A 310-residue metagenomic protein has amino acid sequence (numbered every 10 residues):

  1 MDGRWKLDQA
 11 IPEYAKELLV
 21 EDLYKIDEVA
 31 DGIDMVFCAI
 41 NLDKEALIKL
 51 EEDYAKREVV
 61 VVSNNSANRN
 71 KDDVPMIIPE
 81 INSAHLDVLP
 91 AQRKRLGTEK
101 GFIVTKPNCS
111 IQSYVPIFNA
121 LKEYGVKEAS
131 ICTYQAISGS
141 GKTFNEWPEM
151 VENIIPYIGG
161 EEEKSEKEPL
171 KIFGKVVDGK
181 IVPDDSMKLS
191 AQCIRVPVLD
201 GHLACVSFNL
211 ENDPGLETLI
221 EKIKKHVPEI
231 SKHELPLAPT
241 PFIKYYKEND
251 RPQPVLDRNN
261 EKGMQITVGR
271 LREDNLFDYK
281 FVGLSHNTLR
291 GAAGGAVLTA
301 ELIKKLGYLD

Functional and structural regions predicted by a protein language model:
M1-A30, A39, E128-T133, I137-D278: C-terminal substrate-binding/catalytic lobe of Rossmann-fold NAD(P)-dependent oxidoreductases
M1-M150, I154, K188, N260 (+5 more regions): N-terminal Rossmann-like NAD(P) cofactor-binding subdomain of oxidoreductases, focused on the glycine-rich
C109-Q112, P214, N287, G291: A generic structural signal for alpha-helix starts
I194-P197, S285-R290: Glycine-rich phosphate/pyrophosphate-binding beta-alpha loops
L276-F277, R290-A292: Short active-site-adjacent structural elements
Y279-S285: Short, well-ordered beta-strand elements
G283, R290, L298-L302: Flexible, small-/acidic-enriched active-site or ligand-binding loops
